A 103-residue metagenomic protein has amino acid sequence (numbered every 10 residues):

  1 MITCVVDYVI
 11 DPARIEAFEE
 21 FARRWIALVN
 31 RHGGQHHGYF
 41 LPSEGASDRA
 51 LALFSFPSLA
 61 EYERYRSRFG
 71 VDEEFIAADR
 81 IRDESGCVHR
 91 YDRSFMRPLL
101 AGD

Functional and structural regions predicted by a protein language model:
M1-D7, F18, V29, A50-F54 (+1 more regions): Short, structured motif recognition centered on aromatic/hydrophobic residues
V9-D11, S55-P57, M96: Solvent-exposed residues in well-ordered beta-strands and their adjoining turns, especially edge/terminal strands
I10-E20: Short, surface-exposed ligand-recognition loops at beta-strand->loop->(often short) alpha-helix junctions that present
E16, A60-Y62, A101: Residue-level signal for secondary-structure boundary sites
E20-H37, S55-D92: An amphipathic, aromatic/His-enriched active-site/gating alpha helix that lines ligand/cofactor pockets
S43, V88-D103: Long, low-complexity, Ser/Thr/Gly/Pro-rich intrinsically disordered segments that act as flexible linkers and assembly
G45-D48: Short acidic/glycine-enriched loop/turn segments that link adjacent beta-strands
